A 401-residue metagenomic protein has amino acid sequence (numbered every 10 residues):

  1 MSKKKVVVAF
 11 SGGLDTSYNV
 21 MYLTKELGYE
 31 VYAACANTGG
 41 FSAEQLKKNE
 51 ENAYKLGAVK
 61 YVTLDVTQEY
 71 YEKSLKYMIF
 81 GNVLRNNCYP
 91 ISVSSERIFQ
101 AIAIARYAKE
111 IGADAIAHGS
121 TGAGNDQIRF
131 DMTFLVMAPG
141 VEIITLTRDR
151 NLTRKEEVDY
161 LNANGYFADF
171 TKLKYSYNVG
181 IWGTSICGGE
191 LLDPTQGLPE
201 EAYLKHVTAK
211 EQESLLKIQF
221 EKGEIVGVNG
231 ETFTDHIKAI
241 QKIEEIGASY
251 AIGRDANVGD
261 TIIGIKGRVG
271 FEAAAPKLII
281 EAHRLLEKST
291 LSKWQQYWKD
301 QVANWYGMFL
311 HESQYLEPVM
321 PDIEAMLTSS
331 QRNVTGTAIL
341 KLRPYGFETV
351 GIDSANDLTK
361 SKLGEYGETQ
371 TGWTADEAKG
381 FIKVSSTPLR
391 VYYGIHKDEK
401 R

Functional and structural regions predicted by a protein language model:
S2-R401: Nucleotide-activated chemistry modules centered on ATP-dependent adenylation/adenylyltransferase
